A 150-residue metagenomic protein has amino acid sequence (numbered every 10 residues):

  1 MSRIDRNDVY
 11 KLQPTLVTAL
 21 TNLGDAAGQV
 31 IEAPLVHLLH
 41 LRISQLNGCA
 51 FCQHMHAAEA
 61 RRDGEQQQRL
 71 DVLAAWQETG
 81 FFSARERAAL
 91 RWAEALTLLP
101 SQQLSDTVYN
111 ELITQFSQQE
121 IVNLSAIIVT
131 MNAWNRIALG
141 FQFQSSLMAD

Functional and structural regions predicted by a protein language model:
M1-D150: Hydrophobic alpha-helical segments
